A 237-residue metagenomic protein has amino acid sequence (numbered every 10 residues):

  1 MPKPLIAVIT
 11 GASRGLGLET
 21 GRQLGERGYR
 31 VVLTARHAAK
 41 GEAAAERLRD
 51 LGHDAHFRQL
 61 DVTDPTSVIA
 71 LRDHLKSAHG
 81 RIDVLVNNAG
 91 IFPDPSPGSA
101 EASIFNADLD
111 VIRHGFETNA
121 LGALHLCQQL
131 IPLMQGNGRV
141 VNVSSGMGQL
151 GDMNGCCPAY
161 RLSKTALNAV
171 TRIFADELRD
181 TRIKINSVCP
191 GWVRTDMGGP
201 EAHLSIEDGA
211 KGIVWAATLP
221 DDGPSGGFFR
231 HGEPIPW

Functional and structural regions predicted by a protein language model:
P2-V32: Canonical Rossmann dinucleotide-binding motif of NAD(H)/NADP(H)-dependent dehydrogenases/reductases, specifically
R27-A43: Conserved glycine-rich Rossmann-like NAD(P)H-binding loop of the short-chain dehydrogenase/reductase
A38-A39, Q59-D73, L109: The beta1-alpha1 cofactor-binding region of Rossmann-like NAD(H)/NADP(H)-dependent oxidoreductases
H53, H74-N87, P93: A glycine-rich helix->loop->beta "capping" turn within Rossmann-like NAD(P)(H)-dependent oxidoreductase domains
V86, L126-L130, M134, V170-T171 (+1 more regions): Hydrophobic positions on the long internal alpha-helix of Rossmann-like NAD(P)-dependent oxidoreductase domains
I91-F92, S96-F116, G136-D180: Catalytic loop of short-chain dehydrogenase/reductase
D180, S187-P190, G199-W237: C-terminal helical subdomain
